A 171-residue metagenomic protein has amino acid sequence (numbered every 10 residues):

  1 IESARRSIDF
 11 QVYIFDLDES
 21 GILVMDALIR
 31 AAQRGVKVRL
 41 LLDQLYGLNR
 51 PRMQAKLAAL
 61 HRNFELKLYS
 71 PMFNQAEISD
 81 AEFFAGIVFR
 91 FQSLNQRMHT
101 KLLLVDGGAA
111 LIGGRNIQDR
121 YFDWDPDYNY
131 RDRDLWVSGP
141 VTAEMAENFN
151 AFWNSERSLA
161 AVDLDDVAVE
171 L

Functional and structural regions predicted by a protein language model:
I1-S3, S7, I14-L171: HKD-type phospholipase D/PLD-like phosphodiesterase module
